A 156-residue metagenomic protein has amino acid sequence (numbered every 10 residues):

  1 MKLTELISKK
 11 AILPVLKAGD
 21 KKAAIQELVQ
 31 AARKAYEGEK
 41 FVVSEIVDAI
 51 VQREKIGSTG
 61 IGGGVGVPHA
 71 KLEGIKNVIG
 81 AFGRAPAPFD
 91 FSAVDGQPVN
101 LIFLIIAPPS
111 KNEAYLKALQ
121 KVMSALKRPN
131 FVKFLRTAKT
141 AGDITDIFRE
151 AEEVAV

Functional and structural regions predicted by a protein language model:
M1-V156: Cytosolic covalent-transfer regions centered on His/Cys nucleophiles that carry phosphoryl or persulfide groups
